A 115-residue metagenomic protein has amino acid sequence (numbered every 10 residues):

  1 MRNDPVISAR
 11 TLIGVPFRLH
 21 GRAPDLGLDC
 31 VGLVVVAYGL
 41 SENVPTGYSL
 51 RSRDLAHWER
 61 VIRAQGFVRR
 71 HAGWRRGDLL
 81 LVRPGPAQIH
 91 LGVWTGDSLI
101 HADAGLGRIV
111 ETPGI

Functional and structural regions predicted by a protein language model:
N3-V6, N43-I109, P113-G114: ...with weaker cross-activation on analogous glycine-rich loops/strands in unrelated enzymes
R10-G14, G21-R22: A glycine-biased structural micro-motif
P16-L19, R69: Short secondary-structure junctions and interdomain/linker hinges
F17, A23, L28, Q88 (+1 more regions): Short glycine- and Lys/Arg-enriched binding-loop motifs that mark or flank ligand-binding interfaces
R18-G21, V44-T46: Surface-exposed patches in mature extracellular/periplasmic domains of secreted proteins
R22-S41: Active-site nucleophilic cysteine motif
